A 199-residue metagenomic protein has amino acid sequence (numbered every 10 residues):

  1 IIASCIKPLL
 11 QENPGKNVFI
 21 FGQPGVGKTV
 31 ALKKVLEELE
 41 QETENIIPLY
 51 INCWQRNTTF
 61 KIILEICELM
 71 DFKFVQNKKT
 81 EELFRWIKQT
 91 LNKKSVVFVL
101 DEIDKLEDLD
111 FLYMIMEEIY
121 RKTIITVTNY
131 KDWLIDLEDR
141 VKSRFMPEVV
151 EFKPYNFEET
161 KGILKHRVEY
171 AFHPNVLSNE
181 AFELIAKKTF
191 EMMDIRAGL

Functional and structural regions predicted by a protein language model:
I1-G15: A short, basic N-terminal segment
C5, K33, E42-N45: Extended, compositionally biased accessory segments flanking or bridging domains
I6, G22-P24, D104, N156: Residues that form ligand- and interface-recognition hot spots within folded domains
P14-K34: Walker A/P-loop nucleotide-binding motif
N17-F19, Q41-W54, E148: Conserved catalytic segments around the Walker B and adjacent sensor/switch elements of P-loop NTPase domains
L32, L36, W54-H166, A171-L199: Mid-core helix/loop region of P-loop NTP-binding domains shared across ATPases and GTPases
